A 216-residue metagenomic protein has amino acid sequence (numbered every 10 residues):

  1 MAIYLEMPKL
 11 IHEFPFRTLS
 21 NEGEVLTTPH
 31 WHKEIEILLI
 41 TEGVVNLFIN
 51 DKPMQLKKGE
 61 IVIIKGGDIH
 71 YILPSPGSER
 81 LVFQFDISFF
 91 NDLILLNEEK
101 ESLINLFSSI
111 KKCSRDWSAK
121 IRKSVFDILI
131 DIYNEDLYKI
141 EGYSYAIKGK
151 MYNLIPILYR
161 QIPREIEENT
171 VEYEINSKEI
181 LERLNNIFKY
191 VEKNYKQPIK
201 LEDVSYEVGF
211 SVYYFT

Functional and structural regions predicted by a protein language model:
A2-R17, I69-D136, P156, R160-I166: A hydrophobic/aromatic-rich effector-binding and dimerization subdomain of bacterial HTH-type transcriptional regulators
F16-H32: Conserved short histidine dyad/triad with adjacent acidic residue
G23-E24, K58-G59, G67, G77: Tight coil/turn sites that cap or link beta-strands
H30-L47, I63: Short, conserved beta-strand element in jelly-roll/cupin
D51-K65: Short acidic-glycine-tyrosine-enriched beta hairpin
K120, D136-N153: All-alpha amphipathic helical-bundle segments outside canonical DNA-binding/catalytic cores that form hydrophobic
I121-S124, N176-I187: N-terminal positioning helix adjacent to the helix-turn-helix/winged-helix DNA-binding module
R160-P163, N186, Y190-T216: Basic/polar phosphate-binding segments, predominantly the helix-turn-helix DNA-binding elements of transcriptional
